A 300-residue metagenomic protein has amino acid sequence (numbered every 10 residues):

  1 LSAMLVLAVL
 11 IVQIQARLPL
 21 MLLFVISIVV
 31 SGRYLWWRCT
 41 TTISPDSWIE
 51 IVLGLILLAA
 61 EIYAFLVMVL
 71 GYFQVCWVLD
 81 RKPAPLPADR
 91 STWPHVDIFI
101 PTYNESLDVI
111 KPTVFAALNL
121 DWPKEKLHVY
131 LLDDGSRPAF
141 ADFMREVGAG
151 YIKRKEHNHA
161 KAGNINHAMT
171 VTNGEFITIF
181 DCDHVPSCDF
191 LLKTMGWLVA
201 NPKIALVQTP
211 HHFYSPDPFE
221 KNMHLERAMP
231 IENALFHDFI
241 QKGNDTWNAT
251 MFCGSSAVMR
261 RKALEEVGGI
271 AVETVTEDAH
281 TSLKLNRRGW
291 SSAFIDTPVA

Functional and structural regions predicted by a protein language model:
L1-R90: N-terminal membrane-anchoring/stem segments of glycan-assembly enzymes
Q74, G148, I152-F176, S187-V275 (+3 more regions): Long helical/loop segments within the catalytic core of UDP-sugar-dependent glycosyltransferases, especially the large
P94-D97, H128, E265, H280: Cell-envelope/extracellular polymer assembly enzymes that use nucleotide-activated donors
D97-E105, L120, W197: A conserved hydrophobic helix/loop-capping motif in glycosyltransferases and polysaccharide synthases
S106-K111: A structural helix-start
V114-K126: Short, acidic, metal-binding catalytic loop of nucleotide-sugar glycosyltransferases
D133-F140, E156-H157: A conserved acidic beta->alpha catalytic loop
